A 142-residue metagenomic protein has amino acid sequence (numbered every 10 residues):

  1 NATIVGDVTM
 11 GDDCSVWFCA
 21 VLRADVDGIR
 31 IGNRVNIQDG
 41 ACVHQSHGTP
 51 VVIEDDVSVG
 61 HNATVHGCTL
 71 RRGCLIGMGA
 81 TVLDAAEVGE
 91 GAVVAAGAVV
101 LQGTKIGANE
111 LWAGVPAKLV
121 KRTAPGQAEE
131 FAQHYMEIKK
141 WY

Functional and structural regions predicted by a protein language model:
N1-S15, C19-V21, M136, W141: Extended, small-residue-rich solenoid/repeat segments and analogous flexible loops that form exposed scaffolds
D25-N33, D39-A41, Q45-S46, P50-I53 (+1 more regions): Glycine-rich hexapeptide-repeat left-handed beta-helix
